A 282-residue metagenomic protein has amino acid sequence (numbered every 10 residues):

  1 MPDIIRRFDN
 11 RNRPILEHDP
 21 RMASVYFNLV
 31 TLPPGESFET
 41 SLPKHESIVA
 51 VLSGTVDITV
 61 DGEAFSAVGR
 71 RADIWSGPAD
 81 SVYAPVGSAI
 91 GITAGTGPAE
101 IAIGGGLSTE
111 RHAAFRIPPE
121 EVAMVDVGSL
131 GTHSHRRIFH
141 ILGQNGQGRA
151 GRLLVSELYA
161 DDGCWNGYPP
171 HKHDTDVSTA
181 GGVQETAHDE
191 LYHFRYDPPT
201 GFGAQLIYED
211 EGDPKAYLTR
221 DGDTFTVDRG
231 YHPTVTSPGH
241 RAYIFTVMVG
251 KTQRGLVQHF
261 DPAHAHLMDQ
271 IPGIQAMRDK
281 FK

Functional and structural regions predicted by a protein language model:
F8-E39, E46, H133-D189: A short glycine-rich, His/Asp/Glu-containing loop-to-beta-strand
F27-T31, I48, S81-Y83, I103 (+4 more regions): Conserved hydrophobic/aromatic beta-strand scaffold that supports enzyme active sites
N28-L29, P34-A94, A99: Extended, compositionally biased flexible segments
P43-S66, R70, D162-C164, D174-D223: Glycine- and acidic-residue-biased ligand/ion/polar-headgroup-sensing regions
W75-G95, G106, L218-G239: Conserved metal-binding segment of the jelly-roll/cupin
V86, A94, I103-L107, L142-N145 (+4 more regions): Short, structured patches in soluble enzyme cores that scaffold and shape functional sites
P98-H140, F245-K282: Double-stranded beta-helix
E185-H188, T200-K282: Acidic/histidine-enriched, beta-strand-rich ligand/metal-binding domains
